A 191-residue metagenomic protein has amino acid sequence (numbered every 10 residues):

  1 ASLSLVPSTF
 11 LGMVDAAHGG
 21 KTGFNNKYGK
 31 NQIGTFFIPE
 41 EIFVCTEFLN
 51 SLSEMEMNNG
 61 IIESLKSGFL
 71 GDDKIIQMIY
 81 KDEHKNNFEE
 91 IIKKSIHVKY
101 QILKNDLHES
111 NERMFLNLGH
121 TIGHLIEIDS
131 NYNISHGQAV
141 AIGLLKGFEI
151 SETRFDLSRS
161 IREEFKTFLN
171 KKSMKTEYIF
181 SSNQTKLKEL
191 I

Functional and structural regions predicted by a protein language model:
A1-Y80: A glycine/threonine-rich phosphate-anchoring loop and its flanking beta-alpha core in nucleotide/phosphate-binding
F24-N26, M57, I62-S64, N111 (+3 more regions): Alpha-helix boundary/interfacial micro-motifs
M78-S181, T185: Active-site segments that bind and position negatively charged phosphate/pyrophosphate groups
T185-I191: Short, intrinsically disordered, charge-balanced linker/junction segments flanking boundaries in proteins
